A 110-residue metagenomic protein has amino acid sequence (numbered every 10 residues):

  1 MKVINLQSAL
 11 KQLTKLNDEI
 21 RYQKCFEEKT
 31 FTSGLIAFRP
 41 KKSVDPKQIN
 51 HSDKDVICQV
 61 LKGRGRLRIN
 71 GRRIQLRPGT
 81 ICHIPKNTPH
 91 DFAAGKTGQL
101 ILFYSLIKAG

Functional and structural regions predicted by a protein language model:
M1-L16, S33-L35: Transition-metal
K15-Q48: A short glycine-rich, His/Asp/Glu-containing loop-to-beta-strand
E27-K29, R68-R72: Short strand-coil-strand connectors
I36, C58, C82: Conserved GNAT-family N-acetyltransferase fold
I49-S52, H83, H90: Histidine-centered active-site/metal-ligand motif
N50-L67: Short, conserved beta-strand element in jelly-roll/cupin
G71-K86: Short acidic-glycine-tyrosine-enriched beta hairpin
K86-G110: Ligand-binding loop in jelly-roll beta-barrel domains
